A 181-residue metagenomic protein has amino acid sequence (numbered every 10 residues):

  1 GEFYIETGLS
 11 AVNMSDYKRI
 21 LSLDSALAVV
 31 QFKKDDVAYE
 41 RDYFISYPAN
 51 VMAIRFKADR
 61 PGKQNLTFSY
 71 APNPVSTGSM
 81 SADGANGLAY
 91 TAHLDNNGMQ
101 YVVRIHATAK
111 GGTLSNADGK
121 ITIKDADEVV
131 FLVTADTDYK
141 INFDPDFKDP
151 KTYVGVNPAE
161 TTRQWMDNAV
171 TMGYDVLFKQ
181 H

Functional and structural regions predicted by a protein language model:
G1-H181: Aromatic-residue-lined binding/catalytic grooves and analogous aromatic/hydrophobic interfacial grooves in multimeric
